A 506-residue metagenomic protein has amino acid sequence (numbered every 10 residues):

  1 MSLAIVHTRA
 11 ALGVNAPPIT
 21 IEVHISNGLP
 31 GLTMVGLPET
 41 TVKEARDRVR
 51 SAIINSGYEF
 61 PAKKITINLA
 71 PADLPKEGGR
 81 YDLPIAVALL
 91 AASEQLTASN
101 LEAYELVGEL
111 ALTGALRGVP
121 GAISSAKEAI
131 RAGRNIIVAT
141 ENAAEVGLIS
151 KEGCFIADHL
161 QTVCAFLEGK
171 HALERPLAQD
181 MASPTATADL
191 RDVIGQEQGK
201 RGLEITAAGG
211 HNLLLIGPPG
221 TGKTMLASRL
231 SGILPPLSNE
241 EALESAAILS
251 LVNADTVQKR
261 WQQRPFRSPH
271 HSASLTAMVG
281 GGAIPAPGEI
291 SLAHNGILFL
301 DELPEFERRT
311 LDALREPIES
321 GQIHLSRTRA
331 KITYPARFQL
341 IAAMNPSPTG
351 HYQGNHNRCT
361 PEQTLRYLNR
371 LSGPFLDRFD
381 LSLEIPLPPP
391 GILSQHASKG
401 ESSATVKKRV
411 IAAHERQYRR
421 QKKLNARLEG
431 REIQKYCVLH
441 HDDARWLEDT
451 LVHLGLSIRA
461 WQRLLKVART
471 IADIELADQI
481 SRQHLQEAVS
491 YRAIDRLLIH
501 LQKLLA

Functional and structural regions predicted by a protein language model:
M1-L214, P218-M225, W261, S326 (+2 more regions): Peripheral, non-AAA+ core regions of ATP-driven protein-machinery
V35-R46, P61, N68-G78, I284-P285 (+1 more regions): Basic, amphipathic alpha-helical bundle interface domains used for macromolecular binding and assembly
L112, L298-F299, E305-F306: Residues immediately C-terminal
E168-I205, G209, P236-I290: P-loop NTPase nucleotide-binding/switch module
L215-D255, S320: Walker A/P-loop
G217, G280, E302: The Walker A (P-loop) glycine that initiates the GxxxxGKT/S ATP-binding motif of P-loop NTPases
N295, D301-E302, A313: Walker B catalytic acidic pair
